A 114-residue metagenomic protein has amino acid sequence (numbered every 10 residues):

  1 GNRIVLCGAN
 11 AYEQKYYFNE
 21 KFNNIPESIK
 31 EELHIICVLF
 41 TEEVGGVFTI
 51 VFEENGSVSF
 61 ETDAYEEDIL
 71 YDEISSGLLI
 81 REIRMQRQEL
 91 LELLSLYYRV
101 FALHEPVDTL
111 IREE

Functional and structural regions predicted by a protein language model:
G1-E43: Negatively charged, low-complexity tracts enriched in Asp/Glu with abundant Ser/Thr
E42-R99, T109-L110: Amphipathic protein-protein interaction modules
P106-E114: Short, highly charged C-terminal tails/helix-capping segments
